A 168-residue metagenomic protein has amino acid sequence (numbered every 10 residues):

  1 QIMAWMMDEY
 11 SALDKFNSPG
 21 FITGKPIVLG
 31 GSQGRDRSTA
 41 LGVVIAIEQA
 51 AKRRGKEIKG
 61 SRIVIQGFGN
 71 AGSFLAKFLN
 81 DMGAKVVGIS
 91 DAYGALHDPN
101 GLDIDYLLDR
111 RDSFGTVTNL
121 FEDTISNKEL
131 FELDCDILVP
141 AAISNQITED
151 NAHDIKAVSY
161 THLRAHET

Functional and structural regions predicted by a protein language model:
Q1-I58: Glycine/serine-rich phosphate-binding loop and adjoining beta1-alpha1 elements at the start of nucleotide-handling
M3, A76, A152-H153: Short amphipathic alpha-helical segments and helix-helix/interface helices
R37, L41-N127: Glycine-rich phosphate/diphosphate-binding loop of Rossmann-like nucleotide-binding domains
K85, K156-S159: Glycine-enriched alpha-helix->loop->beta-strand junction motifs that scaffold or abut catalytic
L130-L133, N145-A157: Rossmann-fold NAD(P) dinucleotide-binding segment
D136-I137, S159: Short, Asp-centered acidic motifs that coordinate Mg2+ and/or phosphate in catalytic or ligand-binding sites
P140-A141: Short, well-ordered coil/turn residues at beta-beta hairpins and beta-strand->alpha-helix junctions within
T161-T168: Conserved small/polar residues in nucleotide/adenosyl-binding loops
